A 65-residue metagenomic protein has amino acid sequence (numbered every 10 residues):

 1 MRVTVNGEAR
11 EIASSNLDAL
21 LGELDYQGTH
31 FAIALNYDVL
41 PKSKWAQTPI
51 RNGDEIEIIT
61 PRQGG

Functional and structural regions predicted by a protein language model:
M1-G64: Ubiquitin-like/PB1-type beta-grasp interaction modules and other compact soluble beta-rich domains
